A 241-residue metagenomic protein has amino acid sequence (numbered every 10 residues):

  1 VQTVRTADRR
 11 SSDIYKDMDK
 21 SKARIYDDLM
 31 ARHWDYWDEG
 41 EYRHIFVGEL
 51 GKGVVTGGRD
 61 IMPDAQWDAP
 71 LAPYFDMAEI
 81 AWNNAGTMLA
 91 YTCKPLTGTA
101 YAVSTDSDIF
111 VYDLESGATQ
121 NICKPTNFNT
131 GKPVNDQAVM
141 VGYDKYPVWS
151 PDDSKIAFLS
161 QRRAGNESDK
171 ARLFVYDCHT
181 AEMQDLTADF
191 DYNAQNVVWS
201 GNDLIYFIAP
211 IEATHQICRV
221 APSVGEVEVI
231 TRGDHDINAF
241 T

Functional and structural regions predicted by a protein language model:
V1, L89, D153-A157, L204-Y206: Hydrophobic beta-strand positions that form the internal "hydrophobic ladder" of WD40/Gbeta-like beta-propeller blades
Q2-D64, M77, T92-P95, T99-F110 (+1 more regions): Predominantly five- to eight-bladed beta-propeller fold
R5-D8, L96-T99, R162-N166, I211-T214: Short glycine/acidic-enriched loop and turn motifs that connect beta-strands
E49-D76, Y101-T105, F110-K145, S160-G201 (+2 more regions): Multi-bladed beta-propeller domains
I80-L89: Short coil-to-beta-strand
N84-A85, P151-D152, S200-N202: Residue-level detector of Asp-centered blade-edge/turn motifs that repeat once per structural unit in beta-propeller
